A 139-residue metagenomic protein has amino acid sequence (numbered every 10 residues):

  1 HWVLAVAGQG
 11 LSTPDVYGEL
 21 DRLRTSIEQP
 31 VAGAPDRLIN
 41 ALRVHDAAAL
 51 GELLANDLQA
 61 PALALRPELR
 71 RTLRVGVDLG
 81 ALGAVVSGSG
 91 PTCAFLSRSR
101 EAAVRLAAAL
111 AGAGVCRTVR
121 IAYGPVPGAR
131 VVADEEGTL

Functional and structural regions predicted by a protein language model:
H1-L50, T72: Anionic-ligand binding region
N40-L139: Glycine-rich, charge-dense phosphate/pyrophosphate-binding loop(s) and the adjacent flexible "lid"/catalytic subdomain
